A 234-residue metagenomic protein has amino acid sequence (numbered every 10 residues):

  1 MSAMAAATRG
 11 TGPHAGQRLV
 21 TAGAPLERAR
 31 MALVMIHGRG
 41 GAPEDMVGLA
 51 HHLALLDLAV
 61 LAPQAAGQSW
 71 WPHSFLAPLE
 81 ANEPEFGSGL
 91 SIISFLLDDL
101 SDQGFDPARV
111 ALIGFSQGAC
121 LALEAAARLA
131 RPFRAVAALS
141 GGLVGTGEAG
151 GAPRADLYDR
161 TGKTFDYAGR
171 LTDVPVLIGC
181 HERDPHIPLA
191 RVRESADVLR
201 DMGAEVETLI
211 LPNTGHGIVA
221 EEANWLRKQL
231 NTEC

Functional and structural regions predicted by a protein language model:
S2-R109: Serine-hydrolase catalytic machinery in alpha/beta-hydrolase-like enzymes
V34-G38, Q64, S140, C180-H181 (+1 more regions): The conserved beta1-alpha1 loop
G48, E124-R128: Active-site signature of alpha/beta-hydrolase-fold catalytic machinery across serine- and Asp/Cys-nucleophile hydrolases
L112-G114, L139, G179: Short beta-strand immediately N-terminal to the catalytic nucleophile in serine-hydrolase-like folds
I113-G118, A122: Gly/Ala-rich beta-loop-alpha elbow adjacent to hydrolase catalytic centers
L121-A125, G147: Hydrolases whose catalytic domains are alpha/beta-hydrolase-1, hotdog thioesterase, or metallo-beta-lactamase-like
R131-V144: A conserved short beta-strand
L143-C234: The feature captures the conserved acid-bearing segment of alpha/beta-hydrolase catalytic domains
